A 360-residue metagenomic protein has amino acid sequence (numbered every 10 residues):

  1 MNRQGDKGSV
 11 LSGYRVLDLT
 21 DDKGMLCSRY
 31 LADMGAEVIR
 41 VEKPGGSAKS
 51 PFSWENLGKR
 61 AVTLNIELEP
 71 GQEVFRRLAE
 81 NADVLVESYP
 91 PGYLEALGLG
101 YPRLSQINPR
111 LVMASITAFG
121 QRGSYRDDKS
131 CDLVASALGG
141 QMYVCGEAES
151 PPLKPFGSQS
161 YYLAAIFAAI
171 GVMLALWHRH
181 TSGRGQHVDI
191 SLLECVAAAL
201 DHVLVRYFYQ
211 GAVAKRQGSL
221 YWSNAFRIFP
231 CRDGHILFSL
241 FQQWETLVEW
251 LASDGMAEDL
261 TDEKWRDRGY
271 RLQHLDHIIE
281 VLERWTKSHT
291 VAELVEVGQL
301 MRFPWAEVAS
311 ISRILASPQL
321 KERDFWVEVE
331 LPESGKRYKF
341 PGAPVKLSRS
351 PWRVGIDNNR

Functional and structural regions predicted by a protein language model:
N2, P152, L331-R360: Flexible, small-/acidic-enriched active-site or ligand-binding loops
G8-G46: Conserved small-residue-rich beta-alpha loop and adjacent elements that most often cradle the phosphate/pyrophosphate
L17, E55-Q106, K287: A structured beta-alpha segment of the ubiquitous adenosine-cofactor-binding alpha/beta core
D21, I66, P90-P91, T117-A118 (+1 more regions): Short glycine-/small-residue-rich Rossmann-like dinucleotide-binding loops
Y30-M34, L97-L237, F241, E249: Active-site-adjacent "lid/gating" segments in soluble enzymes
D33-N65: Glycine-rich phosphate-binding loop and adjoining beta1-alpha1-beta2 segment of Rossmann-like nucleotide-binding folds
A225-M301, W305: Aromatic-enriched alpha-helical interface/lid elements that frame and gate functional surfaces
V297-L320: Conserved PLP cofactor-binding pocket of PLP-dependent enzymes
